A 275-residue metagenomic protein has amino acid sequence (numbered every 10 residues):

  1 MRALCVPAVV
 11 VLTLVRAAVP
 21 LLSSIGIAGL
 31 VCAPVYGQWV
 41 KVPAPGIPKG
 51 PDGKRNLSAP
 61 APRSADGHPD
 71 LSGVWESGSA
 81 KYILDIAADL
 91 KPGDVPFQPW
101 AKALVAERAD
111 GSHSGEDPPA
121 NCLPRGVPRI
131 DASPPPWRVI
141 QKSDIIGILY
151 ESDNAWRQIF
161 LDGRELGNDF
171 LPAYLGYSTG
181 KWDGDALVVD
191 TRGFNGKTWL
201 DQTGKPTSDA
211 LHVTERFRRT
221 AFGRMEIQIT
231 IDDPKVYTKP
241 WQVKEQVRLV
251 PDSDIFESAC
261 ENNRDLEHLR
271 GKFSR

Functional and structural regions predicted by a protein language model:
R2-C5: Short, low-complexity, charge-dense intrinsically disordered segments
P7-A33: Bacterial N-terminal signal peptides
G29-R275: PEST-like low-complexity, intrinsically disordered acidic/proline/serine-rich tracts that flank trafficking/processing
